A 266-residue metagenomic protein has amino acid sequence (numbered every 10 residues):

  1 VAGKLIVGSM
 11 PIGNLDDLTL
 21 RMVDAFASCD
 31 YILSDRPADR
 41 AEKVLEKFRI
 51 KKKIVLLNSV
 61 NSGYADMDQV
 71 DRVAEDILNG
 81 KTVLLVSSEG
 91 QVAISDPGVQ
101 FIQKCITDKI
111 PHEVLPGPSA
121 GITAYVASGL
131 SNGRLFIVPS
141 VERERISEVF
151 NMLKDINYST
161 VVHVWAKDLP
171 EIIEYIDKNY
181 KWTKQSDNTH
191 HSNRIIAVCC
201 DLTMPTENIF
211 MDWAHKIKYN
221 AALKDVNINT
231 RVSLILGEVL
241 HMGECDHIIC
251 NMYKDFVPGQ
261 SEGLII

Functional and structural regions predicted by a protein language model:
V1-S62, L264: Glycine-rich, flexible N-terminal cofactor/catalytic loop recognition
A2-L5, L78-T82, Y158-I266: A contiguous loop/helix-start segment that scaffolds small-molecule binding in enzyme catalytic cores
I12-L15, S88-V92, A166-L169, V239-H241: Short glycine-rich anion-binding loops that position phosphate/pyrophosphate groups of nucleotides and phosphorylated
F26-I32, K109-H112, S159-T160: Short active-site oxyanion
S34, L84-G90, V161-W165: Acidic beta-strand-to-loop metal/phosphate-binding motif
K51-S59, H112, N132-P139, K184-V198: Short hydrophobic/aromatic-enriched beta-strand-loop microsegments
M67-L115: Glycine/small-residue-rich loop that forms an oxyanion/phosphate-binding "nest" at active or ligand-binding sites
S95-I156: Class I SAM-dependent methyltransferase SAM-binding "motif I" and its flanking Rossmann-like core
